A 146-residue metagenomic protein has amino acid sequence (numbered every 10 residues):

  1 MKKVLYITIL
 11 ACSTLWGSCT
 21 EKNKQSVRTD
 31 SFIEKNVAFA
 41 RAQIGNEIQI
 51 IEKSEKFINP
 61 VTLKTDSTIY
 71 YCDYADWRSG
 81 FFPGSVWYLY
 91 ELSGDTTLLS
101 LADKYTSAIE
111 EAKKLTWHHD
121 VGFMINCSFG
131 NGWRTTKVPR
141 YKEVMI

Functional and structural regions predicted by a protein language model:
M1-S31: Bacterial Sec-dependent N-terminal signal peptides
N23-I146: Glycan-recognition and catalytic cores of secretory/periplasmic carbohydrate-active enzymes
